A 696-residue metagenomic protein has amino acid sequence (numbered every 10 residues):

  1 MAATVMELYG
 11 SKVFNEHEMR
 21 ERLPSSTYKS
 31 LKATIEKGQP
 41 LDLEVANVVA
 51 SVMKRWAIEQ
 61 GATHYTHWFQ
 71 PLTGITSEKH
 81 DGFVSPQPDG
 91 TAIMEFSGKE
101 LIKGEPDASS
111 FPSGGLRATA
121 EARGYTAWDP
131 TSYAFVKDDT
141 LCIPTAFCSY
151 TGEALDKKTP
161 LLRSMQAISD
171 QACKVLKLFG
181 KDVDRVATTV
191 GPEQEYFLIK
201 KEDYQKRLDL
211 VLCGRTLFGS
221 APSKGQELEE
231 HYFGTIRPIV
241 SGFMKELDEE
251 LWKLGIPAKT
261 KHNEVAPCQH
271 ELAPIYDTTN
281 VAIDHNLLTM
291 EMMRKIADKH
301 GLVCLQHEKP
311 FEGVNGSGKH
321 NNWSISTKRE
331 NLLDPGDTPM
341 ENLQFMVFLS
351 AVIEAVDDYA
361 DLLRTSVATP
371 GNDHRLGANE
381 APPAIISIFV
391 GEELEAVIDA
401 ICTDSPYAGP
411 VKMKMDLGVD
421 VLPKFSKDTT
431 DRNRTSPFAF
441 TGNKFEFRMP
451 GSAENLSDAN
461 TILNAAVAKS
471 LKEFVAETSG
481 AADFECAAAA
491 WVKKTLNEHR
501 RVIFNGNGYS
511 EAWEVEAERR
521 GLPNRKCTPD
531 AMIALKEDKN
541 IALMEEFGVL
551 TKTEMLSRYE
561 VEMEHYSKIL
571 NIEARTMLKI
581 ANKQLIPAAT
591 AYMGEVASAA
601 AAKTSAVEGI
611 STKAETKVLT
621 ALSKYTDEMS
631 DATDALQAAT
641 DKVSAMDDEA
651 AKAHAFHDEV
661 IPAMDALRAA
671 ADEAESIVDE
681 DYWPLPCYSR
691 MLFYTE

Functional and structural regions predicted by a protein language model:
A2-N15, T34-E36, S223-Y232: Gly-rich Lys/Arg/Thr-decorated short loops/hinges at beta-loop-alpha junctions or inter-strand turns that position
L8-A122: Active-site core of metal-dependent hydrolases
V45, F69, S97, P274 (+5 more regions): Active-site proximal loops enriched in glycine and acidic residues that flank catalytic Cys/His/Asp and coordinate
V45-V49, F69-P71, K99-E100, F147 (+4 more regions): Active-site-proximal loop/turn and secondary-structure-junction residues that shape catalytic pockets, frequently
A62, T66-W68, I283-K299, I325 (+3 more regions): Hydrophobic/aromatic-rich, well-ordered segments within soluble, folded domains that form packed cores
A122-Q306, N315-G318, I325-E560: Glycine-rich, acidic/polar active-site loops that bind/position phosphate-bearing ligands
L210-V211, N286, E308-K309, P335-T338 (+5 more regions): Composition- and surface-driven signal marking solvent-exposed, interaction-prone regions in large proteins
E498-E696: C-terminal amphipathic alpha-helical interaction region
